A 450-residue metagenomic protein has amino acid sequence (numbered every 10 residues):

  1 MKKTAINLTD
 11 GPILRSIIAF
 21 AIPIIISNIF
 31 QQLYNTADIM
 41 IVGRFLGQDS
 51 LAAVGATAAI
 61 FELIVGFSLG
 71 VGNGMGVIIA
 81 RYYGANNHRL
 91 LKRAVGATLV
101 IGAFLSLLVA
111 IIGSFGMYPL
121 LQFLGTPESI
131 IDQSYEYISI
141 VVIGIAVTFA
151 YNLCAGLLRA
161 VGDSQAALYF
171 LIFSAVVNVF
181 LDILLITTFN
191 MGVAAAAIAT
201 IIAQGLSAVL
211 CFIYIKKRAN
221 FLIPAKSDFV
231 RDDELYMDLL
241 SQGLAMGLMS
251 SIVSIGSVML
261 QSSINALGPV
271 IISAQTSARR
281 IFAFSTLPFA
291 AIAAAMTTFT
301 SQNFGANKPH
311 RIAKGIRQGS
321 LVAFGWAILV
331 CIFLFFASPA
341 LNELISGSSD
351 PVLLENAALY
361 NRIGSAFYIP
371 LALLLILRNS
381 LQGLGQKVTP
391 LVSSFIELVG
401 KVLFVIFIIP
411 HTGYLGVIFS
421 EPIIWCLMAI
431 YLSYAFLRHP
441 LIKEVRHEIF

Functional and structural regions predicted by a protein language model:
M1-A21, I79-G144, T188-L244, T300-F367 (+1 more regions): Short alpha-helical transmembrane segments in multi-pass integral membrane proteins
D10, L14-L33, A37, I60-F67 (+7 more regions): Residue-level signal for short hydrophobic patches within transmembrane helices of multi-pass membrane transporters
A19-D38, I140, Y151, S174 (+4 more regions): Transmembrane helical elements of multi-pass membrane transporters/channels
I24, N28, M40, V77 (+16 more regions): Transmembrane alpha-helix boundary and packing residues in multipass membrane permease domains and related
I29, L33-L51, L121-E128, L184-M191 (+5 more regions): Helix-terminus/linker motif at the lipid-water interface of multi-pass membrane proteins
F30, Y34, I64, S68 (+14 more regions): Residue-level hotspots within pore-lining transmembrane alpha-helices of multi-pass secondary transporters
L51-I111, T148-A167, Q261, Q275-S338 (+2 more regions): Small-residue-rich hydrophobic transmembrane alpha-helices
G72, V141-R159, A167-A175, A196-V209 (+4 more regions): Short runs within selected transmembrane alpha-helices of multi-pass transporters and secretion channels
